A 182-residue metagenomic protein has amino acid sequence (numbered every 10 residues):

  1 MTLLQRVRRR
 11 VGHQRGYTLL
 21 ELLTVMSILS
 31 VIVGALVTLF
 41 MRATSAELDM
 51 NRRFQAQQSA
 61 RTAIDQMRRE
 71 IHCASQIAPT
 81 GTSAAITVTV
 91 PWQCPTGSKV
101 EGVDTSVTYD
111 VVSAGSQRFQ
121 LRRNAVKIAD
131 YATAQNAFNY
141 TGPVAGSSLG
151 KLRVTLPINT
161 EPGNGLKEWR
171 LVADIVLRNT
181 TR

Functional and structural regions predicted by a protein language model:
T2-R6, R10, Q14-R68, H72: Aliphatic-rich helix starts adjacent to a transmembrane/signal segment
G16, W92-C94, D130-R182: Short linear sequence signals and composition-biased patches located at protein termini or domain-edge surfaces
Q66, V100-T108, L166-V172: Short, mixed charged/polar active-site loops that provide acid/base catalysis or chelate metal/phosphate cofactors
I77-S147: Type IV pilin-like appendage domain
